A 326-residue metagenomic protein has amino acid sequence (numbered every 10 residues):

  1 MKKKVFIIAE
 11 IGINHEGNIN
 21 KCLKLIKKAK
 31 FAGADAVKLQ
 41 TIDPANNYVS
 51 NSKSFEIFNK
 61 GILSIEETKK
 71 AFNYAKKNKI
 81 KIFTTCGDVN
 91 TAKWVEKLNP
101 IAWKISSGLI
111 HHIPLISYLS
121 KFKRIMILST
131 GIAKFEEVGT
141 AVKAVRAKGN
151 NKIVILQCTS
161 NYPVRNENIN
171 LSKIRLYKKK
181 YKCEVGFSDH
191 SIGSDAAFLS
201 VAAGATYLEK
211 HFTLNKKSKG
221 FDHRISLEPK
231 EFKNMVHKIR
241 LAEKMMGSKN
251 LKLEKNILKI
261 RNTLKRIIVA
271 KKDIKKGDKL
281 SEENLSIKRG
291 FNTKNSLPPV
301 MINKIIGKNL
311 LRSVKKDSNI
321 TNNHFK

Functional and structural regions predicted by a protein language model:
M1-K326: Catalytic cores and adjacent flexible loops of soluble metabolic enzymes that perform enolate/carbanion chemistry on
